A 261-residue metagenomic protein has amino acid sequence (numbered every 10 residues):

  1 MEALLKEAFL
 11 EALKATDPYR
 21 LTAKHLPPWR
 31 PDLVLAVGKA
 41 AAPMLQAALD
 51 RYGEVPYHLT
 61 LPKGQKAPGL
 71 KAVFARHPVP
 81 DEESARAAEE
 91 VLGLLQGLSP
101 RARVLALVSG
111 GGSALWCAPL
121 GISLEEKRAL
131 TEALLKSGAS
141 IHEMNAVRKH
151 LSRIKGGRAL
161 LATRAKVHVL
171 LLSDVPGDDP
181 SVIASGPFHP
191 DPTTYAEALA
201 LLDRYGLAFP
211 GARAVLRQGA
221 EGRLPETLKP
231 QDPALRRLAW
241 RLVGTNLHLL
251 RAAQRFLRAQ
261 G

Functional and structural regions predicted by a protein language model:
M1-G261: N-terminal loops that bind phosphate or other acidic moieties and the adjacent beta-alpha structural core
